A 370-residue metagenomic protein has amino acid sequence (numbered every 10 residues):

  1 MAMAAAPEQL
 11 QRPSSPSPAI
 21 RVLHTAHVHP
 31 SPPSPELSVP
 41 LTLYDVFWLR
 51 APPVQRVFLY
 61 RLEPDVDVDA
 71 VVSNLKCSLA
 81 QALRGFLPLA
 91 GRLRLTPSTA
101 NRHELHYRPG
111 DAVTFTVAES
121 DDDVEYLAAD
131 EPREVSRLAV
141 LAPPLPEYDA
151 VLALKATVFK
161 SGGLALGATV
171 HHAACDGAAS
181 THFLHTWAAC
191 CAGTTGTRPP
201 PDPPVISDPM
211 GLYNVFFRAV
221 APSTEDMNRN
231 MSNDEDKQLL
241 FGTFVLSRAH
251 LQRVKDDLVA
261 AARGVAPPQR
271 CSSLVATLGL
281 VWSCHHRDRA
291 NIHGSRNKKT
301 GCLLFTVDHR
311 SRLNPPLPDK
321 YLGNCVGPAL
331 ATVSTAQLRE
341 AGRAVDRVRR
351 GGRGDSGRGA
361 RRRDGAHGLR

Functional and structural regions predicted by a protein language model:
M1-R21: PEST-like, low-complexity acidic/proline-rich intrinsically disordered segments, predominantly at protein N-termini
A19-E36, R50-P88, R92-R370: Soluble acyl-CoA-dependent acyltransferase catalytic core bearing the H(X)4D motif
L37, L41-Y44: Short, low-to-moderate order helix/coil transition modules at the start of elongated helical scaffolds
